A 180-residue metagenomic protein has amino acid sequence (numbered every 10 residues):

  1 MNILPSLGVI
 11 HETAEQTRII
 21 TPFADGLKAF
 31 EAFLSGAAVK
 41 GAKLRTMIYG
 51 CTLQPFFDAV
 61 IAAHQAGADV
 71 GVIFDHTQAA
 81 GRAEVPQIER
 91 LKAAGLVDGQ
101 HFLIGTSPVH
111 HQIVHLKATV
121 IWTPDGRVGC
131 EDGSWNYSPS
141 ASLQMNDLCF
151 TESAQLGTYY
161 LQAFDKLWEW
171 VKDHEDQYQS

Functional and structural regions predicted by a protein language model:
M1-V39, G50-A59, Q65-S180: HKD-type phospholipase D/PLD-like phosphodiesterase module
